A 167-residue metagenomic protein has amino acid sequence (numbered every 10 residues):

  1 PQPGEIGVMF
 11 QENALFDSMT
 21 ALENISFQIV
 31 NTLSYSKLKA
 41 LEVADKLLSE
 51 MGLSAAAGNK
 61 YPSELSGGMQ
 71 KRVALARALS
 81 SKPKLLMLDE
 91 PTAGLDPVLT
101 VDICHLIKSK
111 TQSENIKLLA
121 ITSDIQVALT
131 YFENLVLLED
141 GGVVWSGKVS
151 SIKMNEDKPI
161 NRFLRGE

Functional and structural regions predicted by a protein language model:
L38-A56: Conserved ABC ATPase "signature" region
Y61-L65, M69: Conserved ABC ATPase signature
K82: Conserved catalytic motifs of ABC-family nucleotide-binding domains
L86-D89: Catalytic Walker B motif of ABC-type/P-loop ATPase nucleotide-binding domains
T122-S123: H-loop/switch region of ABC-family ATPase nucleotide-binding domains
A128-T130: A short, surface-exposed alpha-helical micro-motif characterized by mixed small hydrophobic and charged/polar residues
